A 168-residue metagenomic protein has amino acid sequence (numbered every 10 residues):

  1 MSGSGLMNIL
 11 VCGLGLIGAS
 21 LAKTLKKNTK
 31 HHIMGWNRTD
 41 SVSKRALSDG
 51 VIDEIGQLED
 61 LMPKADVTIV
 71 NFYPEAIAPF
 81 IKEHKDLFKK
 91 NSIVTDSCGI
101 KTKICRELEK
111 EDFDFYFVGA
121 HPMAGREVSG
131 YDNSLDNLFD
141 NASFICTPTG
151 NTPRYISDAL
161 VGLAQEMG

Functional and structural regions predicted by a protein language model:
S2-L58, M62: NAD(P)+-binding Rossmann beta1-loop-alpha1 motif at the extreme N-terminus of oxidoreductases
G5-N8, N91, N141: Phosphate-coordination loops involved in phosphoryl transfer and adenosine-cofactor binding
M34-W36, G56, T95, V118 (+1 more regions): Hydrophobic/aromatic beta-strand patches that form the interior of the parallel beta-sheet core in alpha/beta enzyme
R38, F72-Y73, S97: Short beta->alpha hinge that forms the Motif I/post-I loop of the SAM-binding pocket
E59-F88, I93: Rossmann-like NAD(P)-binding element
F80-D132: Rossmann-like NAD(P)(H) cofactor-binding subdomain of soluble oxidoreductases
L138-G168: Internal alpha-helical scaffold of NAD(P)-dependent oxidoreductase catalytic cores
